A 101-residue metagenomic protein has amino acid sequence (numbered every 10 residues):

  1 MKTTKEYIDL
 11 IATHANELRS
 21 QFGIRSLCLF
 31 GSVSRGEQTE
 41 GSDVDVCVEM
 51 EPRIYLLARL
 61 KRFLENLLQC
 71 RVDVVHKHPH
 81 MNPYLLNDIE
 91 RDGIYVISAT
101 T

Functional and structural regions predicted by a protein language model:
M1-S26, S34-E40, M50-T101: Catalytic core of pol beta-like nucleotidyltransferases
C28, D45-C47: Short, well-ordered beta-strand segments
